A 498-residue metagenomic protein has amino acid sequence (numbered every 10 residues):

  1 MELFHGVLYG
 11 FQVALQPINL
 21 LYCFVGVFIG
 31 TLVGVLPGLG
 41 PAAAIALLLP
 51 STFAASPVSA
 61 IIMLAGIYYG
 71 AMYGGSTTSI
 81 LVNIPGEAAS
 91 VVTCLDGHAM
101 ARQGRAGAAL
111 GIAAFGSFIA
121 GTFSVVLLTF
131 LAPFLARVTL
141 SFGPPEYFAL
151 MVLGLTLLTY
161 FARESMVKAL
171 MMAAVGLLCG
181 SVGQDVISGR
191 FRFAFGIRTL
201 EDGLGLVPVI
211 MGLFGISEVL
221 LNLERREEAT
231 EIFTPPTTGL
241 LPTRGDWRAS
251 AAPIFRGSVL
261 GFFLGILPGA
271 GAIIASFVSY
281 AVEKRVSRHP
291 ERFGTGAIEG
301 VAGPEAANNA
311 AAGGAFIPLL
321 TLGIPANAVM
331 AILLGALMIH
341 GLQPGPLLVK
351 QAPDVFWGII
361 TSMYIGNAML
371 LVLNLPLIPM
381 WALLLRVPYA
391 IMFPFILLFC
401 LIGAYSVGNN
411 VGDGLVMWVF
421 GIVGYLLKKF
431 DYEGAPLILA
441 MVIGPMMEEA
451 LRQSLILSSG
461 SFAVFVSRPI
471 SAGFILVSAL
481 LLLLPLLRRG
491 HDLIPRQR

Functional and structural regions predicted by a protein language model:
M1-A60, P133, F191-A297, A382-L383 (+4 more regions): Helix-loop-helix hairpins and the membrane-proximal interhelical loops of multi-pass alpha-helical transport proteins
M1-I62, Q103-G111, S117, G121-A132 (+7 more regions): N-terminal alpha-helical transmembrane segments of multi-pass membrane transport and channel/translocase proteins
Y22, G26, G30, G34 (+32 more regions): Alpha-helical transmembrane segments in multi-pass membrane proteins
V27-P41, G70-N83, L158-R163, V259-P268 (+3 more regions): Transmembrane alpha-helix interface/packing and boundary motifs in multi-pass membrane proteins, characterized by
V35-I45, S59, I80-T93, G143-Y147 (+4 more regions): Short, non-helical or kinked segments that cap or interrupt transmembrane helices
V58-I62, A99-G116, R288-G300, A328-A331 (+1 more regions): Membrane-interface alpha-helices at helix entry/exit sites of multi-pass transporters
L81-A108, F134, V138, G143 (+4 more regions): Flexible loop linkers connecting adjacent transmembrane helices in multi-pass alpha-helical membrane transporters
G111-E227, I339-G490: Membrane-embedded alpha-helical modules
